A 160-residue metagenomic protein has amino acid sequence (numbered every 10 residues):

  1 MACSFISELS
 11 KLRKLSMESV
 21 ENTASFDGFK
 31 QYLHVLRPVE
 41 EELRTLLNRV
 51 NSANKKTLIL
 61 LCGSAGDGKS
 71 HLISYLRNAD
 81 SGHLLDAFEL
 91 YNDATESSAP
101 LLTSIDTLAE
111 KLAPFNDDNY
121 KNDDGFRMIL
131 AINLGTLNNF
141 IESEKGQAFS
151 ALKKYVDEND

Functional and structural regions predicted by a protein language model:
M1-K56: A short, basic N-terminal segment
R49-N54, D80-L84, A113-D123: Alpha-helix termini
S52-L72: Walker A/P-loop nucleotide-binding motif
I59-G63, E89-D93, R127-N133: Extended hydrophobic secondary-structure segments that form protein cores and membrane-embedded regions
A79-K111: AAA+/P-loop NTPase substrate/partner-engagement loops
A99-D160: P-loop NTPase motor core
